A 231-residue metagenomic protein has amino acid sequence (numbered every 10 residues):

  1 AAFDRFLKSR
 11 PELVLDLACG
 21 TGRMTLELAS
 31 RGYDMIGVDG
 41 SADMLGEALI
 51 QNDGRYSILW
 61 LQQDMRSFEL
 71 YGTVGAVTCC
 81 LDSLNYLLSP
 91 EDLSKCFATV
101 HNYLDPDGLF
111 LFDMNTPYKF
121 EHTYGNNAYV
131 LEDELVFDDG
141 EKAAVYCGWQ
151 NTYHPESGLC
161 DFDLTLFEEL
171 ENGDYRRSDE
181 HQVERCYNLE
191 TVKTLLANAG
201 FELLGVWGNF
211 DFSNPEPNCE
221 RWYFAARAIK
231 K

Functional and structural regions predicted by a protein language model:
A1-R10: Conserved alpha-helix/loop element of class I SAM-dependent methyltransferases that forms part of the SAM/SAH-binding
P11-A18: Conserved class I S-adenosyl-L-methionine
G22-S67: Class I SAM-dependent methyltransferase SAM/SAH-binding core
E69-A76: A short acidic, Gly/Pro-enriched loop at the edge of an enzyme's catalytic core that lines a small-molecule cofactor
C80-D82: Residues lining the SAM
S94-P106: A short glycine-rich, Lys/Arg-flanked "PGG" loop and its adjoining helix->strand segment in the class I
L111-K193: SAM-dependent methyltransferase
V183-K231: C-terminal lobe and adjacent flexible extensions of AdoMet/dcAdoMet transferase-like proteins
